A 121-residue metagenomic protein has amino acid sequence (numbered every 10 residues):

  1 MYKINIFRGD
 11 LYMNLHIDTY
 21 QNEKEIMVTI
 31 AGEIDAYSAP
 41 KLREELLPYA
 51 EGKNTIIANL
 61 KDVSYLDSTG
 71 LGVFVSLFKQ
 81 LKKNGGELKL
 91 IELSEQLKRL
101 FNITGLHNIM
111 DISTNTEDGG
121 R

Functional and structural regions predicted by a protein language model:
M1-S64, K79-R121: STAS-like cytosolic regulatory interaction modules
F74-F78: Histidine-anchored nucleotide/phosphate-binding helix
